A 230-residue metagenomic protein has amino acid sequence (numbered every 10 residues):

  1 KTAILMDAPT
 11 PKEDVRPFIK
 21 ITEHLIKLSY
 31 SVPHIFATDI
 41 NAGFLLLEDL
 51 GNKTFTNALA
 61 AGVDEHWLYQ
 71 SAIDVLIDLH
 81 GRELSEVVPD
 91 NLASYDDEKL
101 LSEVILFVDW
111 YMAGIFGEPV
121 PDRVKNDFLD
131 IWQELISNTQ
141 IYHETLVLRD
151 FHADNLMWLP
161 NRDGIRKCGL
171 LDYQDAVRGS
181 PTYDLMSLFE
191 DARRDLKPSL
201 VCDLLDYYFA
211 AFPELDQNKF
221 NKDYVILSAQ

Functional and structural regions predicted by a protein language model:
K1, L5, L79, W132-Y183 (+1 more regions): Active-site acidic catalytic loop and adjacent metal/ATP-binding pocket of ATP-dependent phosphoryl transfer enzymes
K1-S102, L106, M112-F116, Q140-I141: ATP-binding pocket architecture of kinase catalytic cores
P17, S71, V75, D127 (+3 more regions): Charged catalytic carboxylate motif
T22, V63-D64, D163, M186-L188: Glycine-rich, phosphate-binding/catalytic loops in enzymes
Q70, E98-E134, N138-H143, P213-Q230: Helix-rich C-terminal or lid/interface subdomains of diverse kinases
E86, S94-L101, A153, W158 (+3 more regions): Glycan-recognition and catalytic cores of secretory/periplasmic carbohydrate-active enzymes
I105-I115, P181-D216, Q230: Active-site activation/catalytic loop segments of kinase-like enzymes and analogous catalytic loops in related
